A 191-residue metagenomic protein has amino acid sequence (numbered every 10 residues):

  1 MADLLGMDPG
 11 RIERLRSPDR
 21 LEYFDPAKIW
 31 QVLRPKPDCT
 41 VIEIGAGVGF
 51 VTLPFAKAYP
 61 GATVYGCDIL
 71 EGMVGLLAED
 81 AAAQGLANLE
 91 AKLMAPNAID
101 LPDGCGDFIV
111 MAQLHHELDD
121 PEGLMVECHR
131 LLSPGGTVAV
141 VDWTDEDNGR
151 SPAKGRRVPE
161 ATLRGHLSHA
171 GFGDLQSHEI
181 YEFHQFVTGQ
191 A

Functional and structural regions predicted by a protein language model:
A2-G6, E13-R20, T137-T188: C-terminal alpha-helical "lid/dimerization" subdomain adjacent to the S-adenosyl-L-methionine
R20-C39: Conserved alpha-helix/loop element of class I SAM-dependent methyltransferases that forms part of the SAM/SAH-binding
P35, A58-Y59, L118, L132: A generic alpha-to-beta junction signature in SAM-dependent methyltransferases
I42, V48-A98: Class I SAM-dependent methyltransferase SAM/SAH-binding core
N97-F108: A short acidic, Gly/Pro-enriched loop at the edge of an enzyme's catalytic core that lines a small-molecule cofactor
D107-D120: A short SAM/SAH-binding and catalytic strip from SAM-dependent methyltransferases
E122-P134: A short glycine-rich, Lys/Arg-flanked "PGG" loop and its adjoining helix->strand segment in the class I
